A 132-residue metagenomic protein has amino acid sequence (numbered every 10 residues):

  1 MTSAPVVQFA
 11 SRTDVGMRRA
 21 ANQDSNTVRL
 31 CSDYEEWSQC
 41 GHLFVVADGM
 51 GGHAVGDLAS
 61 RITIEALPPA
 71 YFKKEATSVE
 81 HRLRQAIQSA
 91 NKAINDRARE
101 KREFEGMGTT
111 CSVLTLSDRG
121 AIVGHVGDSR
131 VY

Functional and structural regions predicted by a protein language model:
M1-Y132: PP2C/PPM-type serine/threonine phosphatase catalytic domain
